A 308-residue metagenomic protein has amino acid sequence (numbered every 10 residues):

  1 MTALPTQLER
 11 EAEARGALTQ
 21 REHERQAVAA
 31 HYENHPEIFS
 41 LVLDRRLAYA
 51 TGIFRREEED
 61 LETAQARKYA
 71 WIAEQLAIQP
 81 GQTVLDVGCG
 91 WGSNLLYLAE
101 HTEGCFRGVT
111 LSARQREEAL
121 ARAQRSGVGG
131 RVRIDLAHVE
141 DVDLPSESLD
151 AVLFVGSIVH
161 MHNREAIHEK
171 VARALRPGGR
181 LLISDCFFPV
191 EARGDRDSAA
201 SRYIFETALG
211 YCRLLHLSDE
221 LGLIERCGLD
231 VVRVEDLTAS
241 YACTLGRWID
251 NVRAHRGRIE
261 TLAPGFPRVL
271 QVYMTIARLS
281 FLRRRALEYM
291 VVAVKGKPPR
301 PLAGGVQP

Functional and structural regions predicted by a protein language model:
M1-S40: N-terminal auxiliary segments of SAM/dcSAM-dependent transferases
G81-G88: Conserved class I S-adenosyl-L-methionine
W91-T102: Conserved SAM-binding loop of SAM-dependent methyltransferases across substrates and taxa, primarily the Class I
A119-L120: Conserved SAM-binding loop
G127-D141: Conserved SAM-binding strand-loop segment of SAM-dependent methyltransferases
E140-V152: A short acidic, Gly/Pro-enriched loop at the edge of an enzyme's catalytic core that lines a small-molecule cofactor
E165-R180: A short glycine-rich, Lys/Arg-flanked "PGG" loop and its adjoining helix->strand segment in the class I
F187, R193-E288, V294-R300: Substrate-binding/catalytic lobe of Class I Rossmann-like enzymes that use SAM or dcSAM, i.e., the mid-to-C-terminal
